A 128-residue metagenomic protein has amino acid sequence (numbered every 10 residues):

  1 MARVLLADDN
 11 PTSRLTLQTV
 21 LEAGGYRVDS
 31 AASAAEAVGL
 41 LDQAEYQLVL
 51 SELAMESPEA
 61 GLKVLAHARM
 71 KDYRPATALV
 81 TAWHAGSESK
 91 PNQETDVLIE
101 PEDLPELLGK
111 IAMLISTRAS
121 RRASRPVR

Functional and structural regions predicted by a protein language model:
D8: Conserved acidic carboxylate
P11-D29: Two-component/phosphorelay signaling modules centered on CheY-like receiver
S30-L48, L53-E56, E88, G109: Acidic, metal-coordinating helix/loop segments flanking the phosphotransfer/catalytic sites of two-component signaling
G39, E59-R74, H84: Short amphipathic alpha-helix used as the core "switch/output" element in two-component signaling
A78-T81: Hydrophobic/aromatic residues positioned on beta-strands within the core alpha/beta folds
S89-D103: As written
E102-I115, A119, A123: C-terminal output helix
